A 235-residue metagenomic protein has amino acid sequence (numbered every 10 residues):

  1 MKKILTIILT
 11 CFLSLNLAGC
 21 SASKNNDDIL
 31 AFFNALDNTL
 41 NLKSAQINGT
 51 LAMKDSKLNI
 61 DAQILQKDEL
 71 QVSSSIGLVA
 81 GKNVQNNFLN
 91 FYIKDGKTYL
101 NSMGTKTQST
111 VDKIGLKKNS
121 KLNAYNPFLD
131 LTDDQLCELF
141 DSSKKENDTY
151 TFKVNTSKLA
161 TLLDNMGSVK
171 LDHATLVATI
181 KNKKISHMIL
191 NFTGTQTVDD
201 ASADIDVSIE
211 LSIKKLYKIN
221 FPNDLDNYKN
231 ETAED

Functional and structural regions predicted by a protein language model:
M1-G19: Sec-dependent bacterial lipoprotein signal peptides
L15-E69, N220-D235: N-terminal leader/targeting segments and the immediate start of mature chains
F33-N38, I60-D68, L89-F91, D95-T98 (+2 more regions): Extended lipid/amphipathic-ligand handling interfaces
N41-N48, K67-S73, E146-T151, I185-I189: Short, hydrophobic/aromatic-rich segments at coil-to-beta transitions
G49-S56, G77-G81, G96, M103-T105 (+2 more regions): Hydrophobic lipid-interacting interfaces of membrane-associated proteins
Q63-N126: An acidic-aromatic
S102-T161, S168: Flexible, processing/modification-adjacent segments and terminal tails in exported/periplasmic/extracellular proteins
D148-D226: Gly/Pro-enriched, hydrophobic low-complexity segments that function as extracytoplasmic propeptides/linkers
